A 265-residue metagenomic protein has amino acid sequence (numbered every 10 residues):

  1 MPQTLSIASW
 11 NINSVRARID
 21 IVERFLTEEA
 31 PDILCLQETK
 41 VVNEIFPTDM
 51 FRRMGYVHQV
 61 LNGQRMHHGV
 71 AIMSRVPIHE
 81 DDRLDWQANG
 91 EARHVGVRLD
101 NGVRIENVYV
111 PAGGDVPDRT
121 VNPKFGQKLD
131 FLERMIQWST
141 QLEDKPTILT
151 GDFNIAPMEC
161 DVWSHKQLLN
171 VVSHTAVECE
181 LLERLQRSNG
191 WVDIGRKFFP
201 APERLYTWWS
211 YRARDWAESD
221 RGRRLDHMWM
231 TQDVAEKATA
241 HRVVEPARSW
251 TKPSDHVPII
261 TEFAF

Functional and structural regions predicted by a protein language model:
M1-M54, V60, H67-V70, P157: N-terminal, active-site-proximal structural segment of metallo-dependent hydrolase catalytic domains
T4-S14, G102-P117, V121, T150 (+1 more regions): Active-site-proximal beta-strand elements of phosphoester/diester hydrolases
N13, K40, Y109-P111, N154-A156 (+1 more regions): Catalytic metal-binding/acid-base residues of hydrolase active sites
T39-P117: Structured beta-strand-rich core segments of catalytic domains in phosphoester-bond hydrolases
M54-G55, F131-M230: Metal-dependent phosphoesterases centered on the DNase I-like endonuclease/exonuclease/phosphatase
M66-E80, Y211-K237, F263: Conserved beta strand-loop-helix elements of the APE1-like EEP
R75, V97-N101, T231-Q232, S254 (+1 more regions): Active-site beta-strand termini and strand-to-loop segments that position acidic
P111-L132, K166-V171: Surface-exposed cleft-lining segments at the edges of enzyme active sites
